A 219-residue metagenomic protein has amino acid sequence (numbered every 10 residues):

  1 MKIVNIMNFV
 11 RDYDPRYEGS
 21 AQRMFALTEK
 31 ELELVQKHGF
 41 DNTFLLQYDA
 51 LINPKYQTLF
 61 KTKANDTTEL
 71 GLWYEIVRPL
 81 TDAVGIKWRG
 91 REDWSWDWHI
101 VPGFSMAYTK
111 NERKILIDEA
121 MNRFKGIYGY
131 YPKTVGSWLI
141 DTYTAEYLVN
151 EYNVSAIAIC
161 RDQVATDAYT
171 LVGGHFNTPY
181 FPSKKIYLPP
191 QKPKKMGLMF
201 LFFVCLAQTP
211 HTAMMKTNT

Functional and structural regions predicted by a protein language model:
M1-E69: Active-site beta->alpha N-cap acidic-glycine motif
V4-N8, N42-F44, L70-Y74, K133-V135 (+2 more regions): Hydrophobic faces of well-ordered beta-strands that scaffold small-molecule active sites in alpha/beta enzyme cores
R16-F25, L45-Q57, R78-D82, V135-A145 (+1 more regions): Acidic-and-aromatic substrate-binding clefts and catalytic sites of carbohydrate-active enzymes
A26-K30, Y130, Y143: Short, well-structured alpha-helical interface segments that form or flank functional binding sites
K30, L34, L116-I127, Y147 (+1 more regions): Amphipathic alpha-helical segments that form well-ordered structural scaffolds and often line/cohere around active
D49-L139, K195-N218: Metal-dependent polysaccharide deacetylase catalytic core of the NodB/CE4 family, i.e., the active-site-bearing domain
K133-T219: Active-site-adjacent pocket scaffolds in enzyme catalytic domains
